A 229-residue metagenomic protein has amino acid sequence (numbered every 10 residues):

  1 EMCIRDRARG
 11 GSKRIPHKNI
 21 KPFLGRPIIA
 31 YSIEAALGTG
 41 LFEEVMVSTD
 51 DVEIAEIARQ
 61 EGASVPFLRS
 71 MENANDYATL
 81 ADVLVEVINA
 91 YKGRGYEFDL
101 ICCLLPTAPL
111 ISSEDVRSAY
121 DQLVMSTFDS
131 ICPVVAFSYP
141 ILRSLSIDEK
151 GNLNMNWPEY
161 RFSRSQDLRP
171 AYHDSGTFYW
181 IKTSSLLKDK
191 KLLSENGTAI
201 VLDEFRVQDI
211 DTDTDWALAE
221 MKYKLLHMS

Functional and structural regions predicted by a protein language model:
M2-I4: Short, small-residue-biased leader/transition segments that mark boundaries at the very start of proteins
I28-E44, E56-Q60: A short, N-terminal amphipathic alpha-helix
L41-M46, D129, F205-R206: Short active-site oxyanion
F42, Y96-F98, M125-F128: Short, high-confidence coil segments that cap the C-terminus of an alpha-helix and link into the following beta-strand
V52-L100, I111, S118: Short phosphate-binding loop-to-helix
L80-D82, P109-N196: Conserved core of the sugar-phosphate nucleotidyltransferase
C102-L104: Short aromatic-hydrophobic micro-motifs that form the base-stacking/packing surface for donor nucleotide recognition
A171-S229: Conserved alpha/beta core of the MobA/IspD/sugar-nucleotide pyrophosphorylase nucleotidyltransferase superfamily
